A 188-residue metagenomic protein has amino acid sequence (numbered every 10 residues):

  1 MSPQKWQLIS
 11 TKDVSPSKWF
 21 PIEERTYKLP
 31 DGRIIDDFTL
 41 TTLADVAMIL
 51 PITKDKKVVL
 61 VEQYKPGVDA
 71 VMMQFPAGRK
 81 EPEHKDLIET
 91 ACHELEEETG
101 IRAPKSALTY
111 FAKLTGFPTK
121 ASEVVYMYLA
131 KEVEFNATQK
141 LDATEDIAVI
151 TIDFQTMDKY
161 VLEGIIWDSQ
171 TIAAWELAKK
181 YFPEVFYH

Functional and structural regions predicted by a protein language model:
M1-W6, V71, Y110, T119-K120 (+2 more regions): Nudix hydrolase/Nudix homology domain
P3, F38-L43, A47-H93, L141-A143: Conserved Nudix-box catalytic region and its N-terminal flanking loop in Nudix hydrolases and closely related
Q7, R102-F111: A short coil-to-beta-strand element that immediately follows conserved catalytic motifs
T11-M48, T53-K54: Acidic, metal-coordinating catalytic segment for phosphate/diphosphate chemistry, firing primarily on the Nudix
K12-V14, A112-F117: Short, solvent-exposed loop/turn elements at beta->coil junctions and helix N-caps that rim active or binding pockets
I22-E24, L50, L60, M127-L129 (+1 more regions): Conserved hydrophobic/aromatic beta-strand scaffold that supports enzyme active sites
T26-D31, G116-N136: Active-site-adjacent beta-strand/loop module that shapes the phosphate/pyrophosphate-binding cleft
D31-G32, T53-D55, Y64, A130-F135 (+2 more regions): Short loop segments at secondary-structure junctions
